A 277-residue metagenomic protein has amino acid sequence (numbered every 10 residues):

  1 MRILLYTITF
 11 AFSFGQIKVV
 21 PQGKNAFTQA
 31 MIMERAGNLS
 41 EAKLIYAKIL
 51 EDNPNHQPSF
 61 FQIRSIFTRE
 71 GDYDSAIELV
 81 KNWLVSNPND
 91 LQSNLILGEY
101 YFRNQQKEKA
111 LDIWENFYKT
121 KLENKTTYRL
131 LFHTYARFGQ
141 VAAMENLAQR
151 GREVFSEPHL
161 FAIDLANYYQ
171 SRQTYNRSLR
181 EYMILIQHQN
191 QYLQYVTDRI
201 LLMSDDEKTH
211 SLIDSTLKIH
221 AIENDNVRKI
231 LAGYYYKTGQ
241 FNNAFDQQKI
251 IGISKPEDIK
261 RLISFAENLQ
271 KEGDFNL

Functional and structural regions predicted by a protein language model:
Q16-I63, R69-E78, P88-Q92, D112: N-terminal leader/linker segments that initiate helical-solenoid repeat arrays
R35-A36, R69-E70, R103, R137 (+4 more regions): Register position in tetratricopeptide repeats
P54, P88, L122, S156 (+3 more regions): Short coil turns that delineate tetratricopeptide repeat
S59, S93, T127, F161 (+3 more regions): TPR alpha-solenoid repeat register
S75-L84, K109-Y118, A142-R152, Y175-L185 (+3 more regions): Alpha-helical repeat scaffolds
Q173-Q194, L201-S204: TPR/TPR-like (Sel1-like) alpha-helical repeat modules
